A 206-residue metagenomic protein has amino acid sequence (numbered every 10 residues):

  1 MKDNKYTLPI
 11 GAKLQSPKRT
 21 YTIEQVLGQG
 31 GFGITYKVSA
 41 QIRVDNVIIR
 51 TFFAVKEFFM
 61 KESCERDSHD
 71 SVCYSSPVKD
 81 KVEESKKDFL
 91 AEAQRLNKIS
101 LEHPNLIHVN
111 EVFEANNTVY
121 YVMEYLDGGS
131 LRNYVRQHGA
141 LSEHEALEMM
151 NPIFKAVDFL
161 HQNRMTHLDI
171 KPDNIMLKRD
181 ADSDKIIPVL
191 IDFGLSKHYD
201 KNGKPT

Functional and structural regions predicted by a protein language model:
E24-G30, T35: Protein kinase glycine-rich loop
K37, N46-S76: Glycine-rich ATP phosphate-binding loop
H69-S100: AlphaC helix of the eukaryotic protein kinase fold
V112: Activation-segment/catalytic-loop signature of the eukaryotic protein kinase fold
N116-S130, Y134: Conserved short submotifs of the Hanks-type protein kinase catalytic core that shape the nucleotide-binding pocket
M149-M150: Activation segment signature within eukaryotic-like protein kinase domains
H161-K178: Catalytic-loop of the protein kinase fold
